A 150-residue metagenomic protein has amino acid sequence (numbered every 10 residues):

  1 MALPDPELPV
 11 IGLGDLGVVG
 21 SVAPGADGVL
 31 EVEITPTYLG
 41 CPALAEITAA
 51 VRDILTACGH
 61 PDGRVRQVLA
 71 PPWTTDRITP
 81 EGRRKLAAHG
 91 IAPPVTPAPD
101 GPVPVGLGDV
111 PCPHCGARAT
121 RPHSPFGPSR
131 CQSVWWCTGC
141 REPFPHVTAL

Functional and structural regions predicted by a protein language model:
M1-L16, E81-R84, G90: N-terminal targeting signals for export/organelle localization
P9-T35: Short edge beta-strands and adjacent turn/loop segments
G17, P36, Q67-P71: A general secondary-structure junction signal
G25-P36, R66, P102-D109: Immediate flanking context of iron-sulfur cluster ligation sites
T37-D62: Short, non-transmembrane amphipathic alpha-helical segments
D53-R77: A short amphipathic beta-strand at an alpha->beta junction
E81-L150: Cys/His-clustered metal-coordination modules, chiefly Zn-binding fingers
